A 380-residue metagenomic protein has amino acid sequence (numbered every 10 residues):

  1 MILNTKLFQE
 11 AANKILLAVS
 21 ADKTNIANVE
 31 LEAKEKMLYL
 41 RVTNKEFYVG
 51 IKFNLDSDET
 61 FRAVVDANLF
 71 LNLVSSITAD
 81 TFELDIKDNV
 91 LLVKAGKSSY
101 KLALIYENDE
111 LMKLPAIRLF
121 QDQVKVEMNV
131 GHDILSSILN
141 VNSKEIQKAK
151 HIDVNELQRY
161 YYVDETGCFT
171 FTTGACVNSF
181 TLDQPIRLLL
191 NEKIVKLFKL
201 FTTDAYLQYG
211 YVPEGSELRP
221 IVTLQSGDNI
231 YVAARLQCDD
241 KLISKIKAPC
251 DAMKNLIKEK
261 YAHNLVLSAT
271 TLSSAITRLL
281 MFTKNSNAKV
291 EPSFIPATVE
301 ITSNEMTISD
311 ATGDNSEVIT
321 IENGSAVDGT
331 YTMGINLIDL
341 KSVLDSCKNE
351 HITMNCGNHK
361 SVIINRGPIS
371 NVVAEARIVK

Functional and structural regions predicted by a protein language model:
M1-K380: Structural preference for solvent-exposed beta-strand-turn elements and adjacent flexible terminal/loop segments within
